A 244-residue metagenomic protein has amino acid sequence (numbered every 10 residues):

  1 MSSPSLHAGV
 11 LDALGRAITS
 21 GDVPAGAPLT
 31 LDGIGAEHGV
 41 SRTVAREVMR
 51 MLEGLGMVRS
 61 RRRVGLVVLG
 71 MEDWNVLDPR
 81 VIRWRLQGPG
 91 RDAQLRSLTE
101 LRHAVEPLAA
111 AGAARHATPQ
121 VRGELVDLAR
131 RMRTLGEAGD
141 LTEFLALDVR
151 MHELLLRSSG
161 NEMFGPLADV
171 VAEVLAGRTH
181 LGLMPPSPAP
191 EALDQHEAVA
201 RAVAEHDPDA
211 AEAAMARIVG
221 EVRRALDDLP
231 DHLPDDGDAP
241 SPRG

Functional and structural regions predicted by a protein language model:
M1-A104, A111, P234-D236, P242-G244: Short linear motifs at protein or domain termini
T19, V23, A110, A114-T118 (+4 more regions): Short, flexible helix-adjacent loops and helix caps
L31, G139, G160-E162, H206-D207: Short loop-to-helix capping motifs
V64, M151, G160: A generic "binding-loop/recognition-motif" signal
D73-M151, S187, E191-A214: All-alpha effector-binding/dimerization core of bacterial HTH-type transcriptional repressors
A129, R133, A138, P166 (+1 more regions): C-terminal all-alpha effector/ligand-binding and dimerization domain of prokaryotic HTH-type transcriptional repressors
L155: Short basic (Lys/Arg) and small-residue
